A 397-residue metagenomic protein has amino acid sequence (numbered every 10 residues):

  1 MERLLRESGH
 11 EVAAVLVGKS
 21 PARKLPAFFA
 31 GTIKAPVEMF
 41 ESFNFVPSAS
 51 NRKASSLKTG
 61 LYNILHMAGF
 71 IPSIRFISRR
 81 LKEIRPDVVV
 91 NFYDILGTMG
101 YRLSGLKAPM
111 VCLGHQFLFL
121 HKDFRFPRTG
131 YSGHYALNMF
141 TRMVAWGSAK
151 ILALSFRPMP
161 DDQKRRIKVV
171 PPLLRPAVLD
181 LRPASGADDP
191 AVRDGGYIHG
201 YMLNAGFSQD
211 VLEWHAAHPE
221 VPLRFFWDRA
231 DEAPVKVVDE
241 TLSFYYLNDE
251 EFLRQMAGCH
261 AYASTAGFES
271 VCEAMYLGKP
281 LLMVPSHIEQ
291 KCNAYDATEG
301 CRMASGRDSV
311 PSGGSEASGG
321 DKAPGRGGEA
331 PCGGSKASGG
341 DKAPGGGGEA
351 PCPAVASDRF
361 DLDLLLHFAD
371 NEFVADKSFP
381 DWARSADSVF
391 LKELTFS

Functional and structural regions predicted by a protein language model:
E2, R175, R182-A261: Donor-nucleotide binding loops and adjacent catalytic segments primarily of GT-B fold Leloir glycosyltransferases
L4-H66: Conserved nucleotide-sugar phosphate-binding/catalytic loop shared by glycosyltransferases and other
S50-V88, I95-L96: Conserved nucleotide-sugar donor-binding subdomain of glycosyltransferases
V89-F92, F252-N293: A donor-sugar binding/catalytic signature common to diverse glycosyltransferases and related nucleotide-sugar
V89-G105: An aromatic- and histidine-rich active-site surface loop
S104, P109-V169: Active-site-proximal region of nucleotide-activated glycan assembly enzymes, centered on histidine/acidic-rich loops
A304, S309-P351: Long, intrinsically disordered low-complexity tandem-repeat segments
L366-S397: C-terminal amphipathic helix plus adjacent low-complexity, charged tail appended to glycosyltransferase catalytic
